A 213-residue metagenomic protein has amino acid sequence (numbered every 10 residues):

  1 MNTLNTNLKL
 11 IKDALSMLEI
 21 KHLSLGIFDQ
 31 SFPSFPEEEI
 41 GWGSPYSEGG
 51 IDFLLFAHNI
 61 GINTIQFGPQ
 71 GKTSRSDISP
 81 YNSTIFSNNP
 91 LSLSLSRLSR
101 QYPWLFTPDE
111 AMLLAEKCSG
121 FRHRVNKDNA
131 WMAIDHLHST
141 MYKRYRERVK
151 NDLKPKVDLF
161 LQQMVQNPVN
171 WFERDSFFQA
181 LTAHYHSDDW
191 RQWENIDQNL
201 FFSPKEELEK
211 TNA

Functional and structural regions predicted by a protein language model:
N2-A213: Acidic/aromatic-lined carbohydrate-recognition and catalytic surfaces of CAZymes acting on diverse glycans
